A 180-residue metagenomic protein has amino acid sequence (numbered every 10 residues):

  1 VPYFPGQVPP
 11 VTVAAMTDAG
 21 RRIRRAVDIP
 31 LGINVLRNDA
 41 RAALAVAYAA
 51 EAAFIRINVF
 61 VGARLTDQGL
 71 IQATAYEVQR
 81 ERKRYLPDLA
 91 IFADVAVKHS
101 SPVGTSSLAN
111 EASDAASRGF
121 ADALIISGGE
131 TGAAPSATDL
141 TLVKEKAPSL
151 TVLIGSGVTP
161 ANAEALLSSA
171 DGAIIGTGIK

Functional and structural regions predicted by a protein language model:
V1, R37-D39, V59-A63, V97-H99 (+3 more regions): Active-site-proximal loop/turn and secondary-structure-junction residues that shape catalytic pockets, frequently
V1-M16, G62-T66, A121-P135: Glycine-rich, proline-tolerant flexible connector loops at the mouths of alpha/beta enzymes
F4-I33, Q72-A93, A134-T159: Alpha-helix-loop-beta-strand connector modules within alpha/beta enzyme cores
T12-R64: Glycine/small-residue-rich loop that forms an oxyanion/phosphate-binding "nest" at active or ligand-binding sites
L31-V35, I55-I57, L89-V95, D122-I126 (+2 more regions): Hydrophobic faces of well-ordered beta-strands that scaffold small-molecule active sites in alpha/beta enzyme cores
N38-E51, E111, V143-I175: Catalytic cores of alpha/beta
R41, A45-D122: Conserved anion-binding
S113-I126, A133-L150, A165: Internal alpha/beta core interface subdomains
